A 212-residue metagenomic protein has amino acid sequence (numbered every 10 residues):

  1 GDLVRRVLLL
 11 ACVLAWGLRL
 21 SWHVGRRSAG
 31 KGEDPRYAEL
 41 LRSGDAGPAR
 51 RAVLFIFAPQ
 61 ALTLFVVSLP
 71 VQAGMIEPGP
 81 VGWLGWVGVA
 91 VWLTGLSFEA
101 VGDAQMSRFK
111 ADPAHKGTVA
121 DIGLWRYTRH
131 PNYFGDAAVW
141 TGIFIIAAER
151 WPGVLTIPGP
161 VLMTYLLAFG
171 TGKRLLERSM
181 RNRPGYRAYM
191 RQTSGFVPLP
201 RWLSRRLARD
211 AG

Functional and structural regions predicted by a protein language model:
G1-L20, V24, A52, L62-Q105 (+1 more regions): Hydrophobic transmembrane alpha-helices
L20-Y37: Active-site neighborhood of divalent metal-dependent phosphoester bond hydrolases
G32-F55, T118-W125, G195: Juxtamembrane helix-capping/reentrant segments at transmembrane boundaries
